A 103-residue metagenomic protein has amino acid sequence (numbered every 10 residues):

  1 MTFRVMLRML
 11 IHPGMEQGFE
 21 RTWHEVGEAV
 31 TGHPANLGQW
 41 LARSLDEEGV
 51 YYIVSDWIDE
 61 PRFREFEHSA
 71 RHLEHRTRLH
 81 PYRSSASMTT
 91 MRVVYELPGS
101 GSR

Functional and structural regions predicted by a protein language model:
M1-F3, G18, P34-N36: Short, flexible segments with low predicted structural confidence
F3-L10, W40-S69: Short, well-ordered beta-strand segments in beta-rich or mixed alpha/beta enzyme and ligand-binding folds
L10-R21: Short, surface-exposed ligand-recognition loops at beta-strand->loop->(often short) alpha-helix junctions that present
I11-P13, D59, R92-Y95: Non-catalytic surface loops within mature trypsin-like serine protease
G14, A29, H33, E96-L97: Compositionally biased, intrinsically disordered low-complexity segments
Q17-F19, G49-Y51, F63-E65, P98-G101: Short acidic, gly/pro-rich beta-turn/loop elements at beta-sheet edges and active-site/ligand-binding grooves
E25-L37, D56-T90: An amphipathic, aromatic/His-enriched active-site/gating alpha helix that lines ligand/cofactor pockets
G38-G49, R76-R103: Glycine-rich beta-strand-turn "strand-cap" elements at beta-sheet edges
